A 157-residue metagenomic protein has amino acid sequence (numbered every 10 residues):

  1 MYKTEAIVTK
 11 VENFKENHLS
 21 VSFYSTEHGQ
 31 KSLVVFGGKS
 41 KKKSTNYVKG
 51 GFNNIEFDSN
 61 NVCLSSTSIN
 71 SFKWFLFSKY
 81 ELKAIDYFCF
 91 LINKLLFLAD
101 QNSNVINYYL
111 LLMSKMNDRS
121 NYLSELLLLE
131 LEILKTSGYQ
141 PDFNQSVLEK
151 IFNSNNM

Functional and structural regions predicted by a protein language model:
M1-L19, Y24-M157: Non-catalytic alpha-helical scaffolds and adjoining flexible linkers that form interface surfaces for assembly
